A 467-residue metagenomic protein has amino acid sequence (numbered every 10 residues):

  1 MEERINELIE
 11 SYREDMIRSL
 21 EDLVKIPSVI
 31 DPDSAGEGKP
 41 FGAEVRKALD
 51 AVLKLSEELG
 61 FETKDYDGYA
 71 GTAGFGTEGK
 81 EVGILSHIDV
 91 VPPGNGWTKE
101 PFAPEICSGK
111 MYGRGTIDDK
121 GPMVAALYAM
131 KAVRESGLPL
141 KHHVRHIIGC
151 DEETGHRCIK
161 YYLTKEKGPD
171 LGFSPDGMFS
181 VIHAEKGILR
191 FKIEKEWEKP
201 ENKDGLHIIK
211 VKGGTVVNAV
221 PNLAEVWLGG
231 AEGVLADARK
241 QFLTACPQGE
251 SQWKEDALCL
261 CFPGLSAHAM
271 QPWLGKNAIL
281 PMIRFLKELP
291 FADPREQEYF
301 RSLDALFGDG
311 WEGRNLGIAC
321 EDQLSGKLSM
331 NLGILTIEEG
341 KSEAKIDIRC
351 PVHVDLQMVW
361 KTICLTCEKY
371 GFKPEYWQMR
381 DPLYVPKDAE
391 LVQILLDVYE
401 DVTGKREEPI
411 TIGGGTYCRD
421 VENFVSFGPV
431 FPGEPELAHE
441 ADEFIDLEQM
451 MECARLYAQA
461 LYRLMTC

Functional and structural regions predicted by a protein language model:
E2-R114, E135-L140: Acidic/His- and Gly-rich active-site-bordering loop/insert found across diverse amide/peptide-bond hydrolases
L8-I26, A51-L59, A132, V234-G249 (+6 more regions): Generic non-transmembrane alpha-helical segments
K64, P263-E339, K345, R349-M358 (+1 more regions): An extended, acidic, His-containing surface patch that forms the Zn2+-binding/catalytic region of metallohydrolases
E81-I148, T154, D170, A441 (+1 more regions): Active-site metal-coordination/substrate-binding segment of hydrolases, especially metallo-dependent peptidases
I88-V90, V144-T154, P175-S180, T215 (+1 more regions): Acidic, glycine-rich active-site loops and adjacent beta-strand->loop/helix elements that engage anionic groups
M123-V133, Y162, L228, M282-L286 (+2 more regions): Buried hydrophobic packing segments
E153, K160-Y161, K165-P351: Midchain, well-structured core segments that form catalytic/ion-binding scaffolds
